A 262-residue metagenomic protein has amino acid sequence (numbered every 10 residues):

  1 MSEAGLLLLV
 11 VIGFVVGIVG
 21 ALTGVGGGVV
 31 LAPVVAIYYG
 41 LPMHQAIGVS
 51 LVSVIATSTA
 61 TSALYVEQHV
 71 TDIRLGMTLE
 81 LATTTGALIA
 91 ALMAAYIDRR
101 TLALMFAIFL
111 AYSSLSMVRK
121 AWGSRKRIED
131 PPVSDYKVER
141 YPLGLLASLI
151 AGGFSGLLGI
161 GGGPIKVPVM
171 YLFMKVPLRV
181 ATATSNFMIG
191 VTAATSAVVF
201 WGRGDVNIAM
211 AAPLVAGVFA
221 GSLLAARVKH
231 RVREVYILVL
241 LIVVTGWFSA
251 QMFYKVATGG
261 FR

Functional and structural regions predicted by a protein language model:
M1-V16, I37-Y38, M43, L64-L157 (+2 more regions): Juxtamembrane transmembrane-helix boundary motif
T23-L31, G159-V167: Transmembrane helix boundary and interhelical junction motifs in multipass membrane proteins
G26-G27, T59, T85, I89 (+2 more regions): Residue positions within transmembrane alpha-helices of multi-pass solute transporters
L31-Q45, I165-V180: Interfacial segments of multi-pass membrane proteins
G48, G76, T182-A183, I242: Conserved glycine-rich helix-kink/hinge and helix-boundary motifs of the Major Facilitator Superfamily
V49-L64: Transmembrane alpha-helices of multi-pass small-molecule transport proteins
S50-V54, S185-I189, M210-A211, V215: Short hydrophobic/aromatic, small-residue-rich stretches within specific transmembrane helices of secondary active
